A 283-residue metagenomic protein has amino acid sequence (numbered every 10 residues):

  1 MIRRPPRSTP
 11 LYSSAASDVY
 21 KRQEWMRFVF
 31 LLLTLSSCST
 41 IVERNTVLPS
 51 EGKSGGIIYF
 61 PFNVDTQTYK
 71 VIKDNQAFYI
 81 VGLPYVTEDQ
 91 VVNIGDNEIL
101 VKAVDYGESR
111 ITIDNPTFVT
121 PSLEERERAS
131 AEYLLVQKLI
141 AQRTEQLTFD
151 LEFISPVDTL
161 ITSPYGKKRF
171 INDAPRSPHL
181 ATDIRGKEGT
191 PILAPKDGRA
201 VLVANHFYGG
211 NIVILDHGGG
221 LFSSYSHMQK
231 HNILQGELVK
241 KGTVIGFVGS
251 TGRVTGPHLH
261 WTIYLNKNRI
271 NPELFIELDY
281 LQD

Functional and structural regions predicted by a protein language model:
M1-Q23: Single conserved hydrophobic/aromatic residue that forms the stacking wall/gate of nucleotide- or nucleobase-binding
L11, R185, P191-P195, Y225-S226 (+3 more regions): Small beta-strand-rich domains/subdomains or short beta-sheet motifs embedded in larger alpha/beta proteins
E24-L32: Sec-dependent signal peptide recognition, specifically the positively charged N-region followed immediately by
C38-I113: Cationic-aromatic interfacial patches
I94, P191-A200, K230-V248: Short, well-structured beta-strand-loop connectors
L100-G209: Surface-exposed, glycine-biased beta-strand/turn segments
P195-Q229, P257, T262: Zn2+-dependent peptidoglycan hydrolase active-site motif and core
I212-I214, E237-D283: Conserved, short, structured surface segments that act as functional micro-motifs
